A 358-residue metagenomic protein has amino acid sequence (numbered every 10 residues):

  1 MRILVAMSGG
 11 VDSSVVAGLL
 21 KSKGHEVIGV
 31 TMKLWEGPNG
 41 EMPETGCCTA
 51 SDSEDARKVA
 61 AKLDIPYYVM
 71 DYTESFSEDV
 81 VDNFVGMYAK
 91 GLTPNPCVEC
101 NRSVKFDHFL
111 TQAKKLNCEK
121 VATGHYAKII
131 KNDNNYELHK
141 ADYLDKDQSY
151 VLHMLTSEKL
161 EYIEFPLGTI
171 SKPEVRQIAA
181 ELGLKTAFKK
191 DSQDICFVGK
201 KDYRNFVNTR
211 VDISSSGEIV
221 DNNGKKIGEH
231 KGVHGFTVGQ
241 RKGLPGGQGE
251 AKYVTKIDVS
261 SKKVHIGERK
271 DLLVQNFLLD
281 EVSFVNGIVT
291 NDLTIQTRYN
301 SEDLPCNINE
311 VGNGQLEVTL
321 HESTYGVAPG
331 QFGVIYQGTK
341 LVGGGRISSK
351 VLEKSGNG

Functional and structural regions predicted by a protein language model:
M1-H153, E164, E174: ATP-dependent adenylation/nucleotidyltransferase module used to activate substrates
A122-I130, N134-G358: AMP-forming adenylation/ATP pyrophosphatase catalytic core
